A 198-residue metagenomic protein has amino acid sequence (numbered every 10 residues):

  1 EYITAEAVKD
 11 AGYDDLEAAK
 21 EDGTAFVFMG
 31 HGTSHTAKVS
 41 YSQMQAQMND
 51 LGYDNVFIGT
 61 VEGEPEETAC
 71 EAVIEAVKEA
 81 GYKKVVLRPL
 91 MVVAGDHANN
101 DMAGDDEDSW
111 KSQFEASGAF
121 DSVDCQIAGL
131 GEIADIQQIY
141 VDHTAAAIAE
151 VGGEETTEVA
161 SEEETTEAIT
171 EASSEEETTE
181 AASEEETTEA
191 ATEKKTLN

Functional and structural regions predicted by a protein language model:
E1-E155: Extended amphipathic ligand-handling, pore-lining, and cofactor/metal-binding catalytic surfaces
T33, T196-L197: Small/flexible residues
T156-T196: Intrinsically disordered, low-complexity serine/threonine-rich repeat tracts
